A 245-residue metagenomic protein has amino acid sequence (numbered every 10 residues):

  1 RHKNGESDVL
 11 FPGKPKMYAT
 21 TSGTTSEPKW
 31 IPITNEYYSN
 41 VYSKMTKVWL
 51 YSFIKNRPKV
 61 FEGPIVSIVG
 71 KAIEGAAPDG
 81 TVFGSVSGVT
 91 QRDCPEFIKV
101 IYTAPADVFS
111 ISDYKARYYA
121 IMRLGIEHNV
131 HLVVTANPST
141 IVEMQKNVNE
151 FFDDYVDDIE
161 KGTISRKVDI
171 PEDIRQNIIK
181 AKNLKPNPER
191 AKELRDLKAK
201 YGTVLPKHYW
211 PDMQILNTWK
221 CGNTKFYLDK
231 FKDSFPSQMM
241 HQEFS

Functional and structural regions predicted by a protein language model:
R1-S245: Active-site phosphate/ATP/adenylate-binding loop shared across adenylate-forming ligases
